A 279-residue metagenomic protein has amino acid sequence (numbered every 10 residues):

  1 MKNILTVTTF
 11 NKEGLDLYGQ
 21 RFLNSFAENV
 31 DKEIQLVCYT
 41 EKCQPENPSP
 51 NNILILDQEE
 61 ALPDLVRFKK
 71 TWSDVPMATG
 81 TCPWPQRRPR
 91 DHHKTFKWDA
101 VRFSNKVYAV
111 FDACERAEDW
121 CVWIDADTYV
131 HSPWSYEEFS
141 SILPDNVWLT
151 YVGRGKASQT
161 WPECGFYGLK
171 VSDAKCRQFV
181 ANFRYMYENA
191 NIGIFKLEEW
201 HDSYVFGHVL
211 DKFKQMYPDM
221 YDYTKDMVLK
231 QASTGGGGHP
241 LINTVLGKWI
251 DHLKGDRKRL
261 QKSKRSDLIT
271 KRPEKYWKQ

Functional and structural regions predicted by a protein language model:
M1-H92, E115-A117, V171-A174, K264 (+1 more regions): N-terminal anchoring/stem segment of glycosyltransferases
L17-Q20, S104-Y108, W200-H208: A structural signal for well-ordered alpha-helical segments within the folded catalytic domains of diverse enzymes
T40-P45, T128, G155-K156: Short beta-alpha junction loops
R88-F96, N191-I192: Short glycine/proline- and acidic residue-enriched helix-loop micro-motifs that form flexible lids or anion-recognition
W98, R102-Y151: GT-A fold catalytic core of metal-dependent nucleotide-sugar glycosyltransferases, centered on the diacidic
K106, I124, P162-G165, D202: Residues that flank catalytic or metal-binding motifs in active/ligand-binding sites
H131-E199: Conserved catalytic core of nucleotide-sugar-dependent glycosyltransferases
V171-Q279: Catalytic core and acceptor-binding pocket of nucleotide-sugar-dependent glycosyltransferases
